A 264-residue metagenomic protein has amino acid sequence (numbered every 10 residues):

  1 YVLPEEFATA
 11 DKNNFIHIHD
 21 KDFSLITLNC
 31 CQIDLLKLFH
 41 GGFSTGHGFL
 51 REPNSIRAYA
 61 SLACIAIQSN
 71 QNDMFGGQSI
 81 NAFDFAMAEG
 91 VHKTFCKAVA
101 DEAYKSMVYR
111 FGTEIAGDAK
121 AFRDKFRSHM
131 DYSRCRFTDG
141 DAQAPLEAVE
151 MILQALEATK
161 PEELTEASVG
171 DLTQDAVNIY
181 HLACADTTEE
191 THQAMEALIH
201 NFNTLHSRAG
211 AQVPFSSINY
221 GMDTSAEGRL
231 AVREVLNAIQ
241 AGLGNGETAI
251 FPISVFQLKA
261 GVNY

Functional and structural regions predicted by a protein language model:
Y1-Y264: Conserved catalytic cores of very large enzyme subunits
